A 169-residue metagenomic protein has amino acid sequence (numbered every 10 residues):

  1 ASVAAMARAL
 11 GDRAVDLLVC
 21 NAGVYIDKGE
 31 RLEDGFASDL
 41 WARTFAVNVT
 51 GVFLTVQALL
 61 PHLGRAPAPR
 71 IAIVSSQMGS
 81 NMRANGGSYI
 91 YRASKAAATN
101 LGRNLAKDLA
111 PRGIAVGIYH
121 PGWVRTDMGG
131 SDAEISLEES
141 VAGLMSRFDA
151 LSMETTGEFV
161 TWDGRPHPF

Functional and structural regions predicted by a protein language model:
A1-A14: Conserved Rossmann-fold cofactor-binding substructure of NAD(P)-dependent oxidoreductases
S2-A5, G51-A58: Conserved mid-core alpha-helix of short-chain dehydrogenase/reductase
A7, V56, G102, V141-L144: Short-chain dehydrogenase/reductase
L18-V19: Conserved hydrophobic beta-strands of the Rossmann-like cofactor-binding core in SDR/related NAD(P)H-dependent
V24-F45, T50-L54, G64-P111: Catalytic loop of short-chain dehydrogenase/reductase
K28, M82-R83, H120-D132: Short beta-loop-alpha junction of Rossmann-like oxidoreductase domains
S76-M78, S88, G117-R125: PG/GG-rich flexible active-site loop of Rossmann-like NAD(P)H-dependent oxidoreductases, especially the SDR superfamily
I118-P121, G130-F169: C-terminal helical subdomain
